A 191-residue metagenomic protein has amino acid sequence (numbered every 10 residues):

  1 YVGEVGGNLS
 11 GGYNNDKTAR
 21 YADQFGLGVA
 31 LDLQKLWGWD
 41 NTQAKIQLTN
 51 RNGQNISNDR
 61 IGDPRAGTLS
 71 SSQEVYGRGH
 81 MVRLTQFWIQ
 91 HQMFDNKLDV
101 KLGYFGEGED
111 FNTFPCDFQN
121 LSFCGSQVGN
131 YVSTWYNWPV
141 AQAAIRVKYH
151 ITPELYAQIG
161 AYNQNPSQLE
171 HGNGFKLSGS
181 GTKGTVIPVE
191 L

Functional and structural regions predicted by a protein language model:
G3-G7, L48-Q54, Y104-G108, A161-N165: Transmembrane beta-strands of outer-membrane beta-barrel pores
G7-D23, W37-Q86, L177-G179: Surface-exposed loop and membrane-interface regions of Gram-negative outer-membrane beta-barrel proteins
D23-F25, T42, A141, T185: Residues at beta-strand starts and edge strands
F25-L33, V189-L191: Short, well-ordered amphipathic alpha-helices
G28-A30, Q43-Q47, W88-Q90, D99-G103: Short, conserved beta-strand segments within well-ordered enzyme catalytic domains that often line or immediately flank
L31-A44, F94-K97, E154-A157: Short loop/turn motifs that connect adjacent beta-strands in outer-membrane beta-barrel proteins
D59-W88, N96-E190: Surface-exposed coil loops of outer-membrane beta-barrel proteins
